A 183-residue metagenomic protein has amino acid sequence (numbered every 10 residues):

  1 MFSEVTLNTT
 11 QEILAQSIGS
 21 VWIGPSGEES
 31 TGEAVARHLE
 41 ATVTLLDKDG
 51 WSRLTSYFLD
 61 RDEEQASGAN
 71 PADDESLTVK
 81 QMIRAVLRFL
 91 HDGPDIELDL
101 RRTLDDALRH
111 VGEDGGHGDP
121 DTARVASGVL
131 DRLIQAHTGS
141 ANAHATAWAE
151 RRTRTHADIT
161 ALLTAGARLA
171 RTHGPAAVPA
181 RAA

Functional and structural regions predicted by a protein language model:
M1-K48, S52, E63, S67 (+1 more regions): Charged interaction scaffolds used for protein-protein
F2, N8-T9, I13, M82-A85 (+2 more regions): N-terminal functional modules and adjacent low-complexity/disordered segments of proteins
A34-H38, E75-M82, D99-L100: Helix-boundary capping/turn motifs
T55-F58: Short coil/turn segments at secondary-structure boundaries
D60-P94: Charged, glycine/proline-rich intrinsically disordered loops and linkers
K80-F89, L100, Q135, G139 (+1 more regions): Amphipathic, oligomerization/interface secondary-structure segments
L87-H117: Short N-proximal segments of mature Sec-exported proteins
